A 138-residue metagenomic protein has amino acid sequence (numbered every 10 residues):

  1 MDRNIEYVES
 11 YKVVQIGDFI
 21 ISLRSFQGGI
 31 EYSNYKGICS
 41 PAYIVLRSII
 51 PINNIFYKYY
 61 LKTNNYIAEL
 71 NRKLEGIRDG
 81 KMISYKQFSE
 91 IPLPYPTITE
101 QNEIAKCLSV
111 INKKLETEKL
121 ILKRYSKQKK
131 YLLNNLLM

Functional and structural regions predicted by a protein language model:
M1-Y95: DNA target-recognition domains and sequence-specific DNA-contacting regions of bacterial/archaeal
P94-M138: Amphipathic alpha-helical coiled-coil/heptad-repeat segments
